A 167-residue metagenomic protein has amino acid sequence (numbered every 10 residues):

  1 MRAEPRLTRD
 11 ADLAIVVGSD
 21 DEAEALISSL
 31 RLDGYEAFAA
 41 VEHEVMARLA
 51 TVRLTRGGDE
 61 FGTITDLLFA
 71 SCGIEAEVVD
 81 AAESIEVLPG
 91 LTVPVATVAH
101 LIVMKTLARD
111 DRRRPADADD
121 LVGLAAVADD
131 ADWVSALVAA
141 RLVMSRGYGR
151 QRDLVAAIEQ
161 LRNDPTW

Functional and structural regions predicted by a protein language model:
M1-W167: Compositionally biased terminal segments of proteins
